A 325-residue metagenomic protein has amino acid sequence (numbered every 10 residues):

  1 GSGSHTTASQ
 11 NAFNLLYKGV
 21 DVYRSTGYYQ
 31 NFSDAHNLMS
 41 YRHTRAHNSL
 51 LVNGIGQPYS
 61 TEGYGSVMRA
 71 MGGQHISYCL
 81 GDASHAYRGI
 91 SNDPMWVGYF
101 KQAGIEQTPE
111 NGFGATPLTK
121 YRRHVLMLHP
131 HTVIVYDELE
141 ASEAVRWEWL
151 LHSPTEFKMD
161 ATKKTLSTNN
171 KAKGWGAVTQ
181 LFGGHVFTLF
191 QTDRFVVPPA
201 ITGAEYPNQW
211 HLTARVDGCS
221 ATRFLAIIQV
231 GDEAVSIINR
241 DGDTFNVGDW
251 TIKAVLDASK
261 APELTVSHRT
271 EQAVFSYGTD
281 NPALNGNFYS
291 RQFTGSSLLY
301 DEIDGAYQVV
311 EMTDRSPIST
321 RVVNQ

Functional and structural regions predicted by a protein language model:
G1-T44, N48: Internal mixed beta-strand/loop scaffold within catalytic domains of large alpha/beta enzymes
Y29-N324: CBM-like, beta-strand-rich accessory domains located in the C-terminal region of large, secreted polysaccharide-active
